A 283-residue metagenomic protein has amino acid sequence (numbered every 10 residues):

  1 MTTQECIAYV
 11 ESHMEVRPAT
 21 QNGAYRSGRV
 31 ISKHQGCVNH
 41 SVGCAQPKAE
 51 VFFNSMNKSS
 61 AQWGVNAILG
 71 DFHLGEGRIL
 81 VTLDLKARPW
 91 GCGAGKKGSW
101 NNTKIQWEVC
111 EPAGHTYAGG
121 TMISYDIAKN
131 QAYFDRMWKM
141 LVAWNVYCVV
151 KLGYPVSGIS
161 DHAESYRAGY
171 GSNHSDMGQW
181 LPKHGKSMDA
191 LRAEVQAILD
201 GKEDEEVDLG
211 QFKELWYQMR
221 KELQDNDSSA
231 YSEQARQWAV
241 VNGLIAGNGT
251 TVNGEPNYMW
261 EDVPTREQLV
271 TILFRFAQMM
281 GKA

Functional and structural regions predicted by a protein language model:
M1-E15, R26-I31, P112-D208: Basic/polar, cationic surfaces and motifs that engage anionic cell-wall and phosphate/carboxylate ligands
M1-N101: N-terminal catalytic cores of peptidoglycan-degrading enzymes
S32, S60, W100, I127-W138 (+4 more regions): Solvent-exposed, acidic/flexible segments
G43, K86, V109-E111, A163-S165: A mature extracytoplasmic/lumenal domain signature
D84, V146-Y154, A193-Q196, D200 (+2 more regions): Sec-exported extracytoplasmic/periplasmic mature domains
G98-G119, N242: Short coil-to-beta-strand
D204-A283: Short, solvent-exposed alpha-helical surface patches in non-cytosolic proteins
